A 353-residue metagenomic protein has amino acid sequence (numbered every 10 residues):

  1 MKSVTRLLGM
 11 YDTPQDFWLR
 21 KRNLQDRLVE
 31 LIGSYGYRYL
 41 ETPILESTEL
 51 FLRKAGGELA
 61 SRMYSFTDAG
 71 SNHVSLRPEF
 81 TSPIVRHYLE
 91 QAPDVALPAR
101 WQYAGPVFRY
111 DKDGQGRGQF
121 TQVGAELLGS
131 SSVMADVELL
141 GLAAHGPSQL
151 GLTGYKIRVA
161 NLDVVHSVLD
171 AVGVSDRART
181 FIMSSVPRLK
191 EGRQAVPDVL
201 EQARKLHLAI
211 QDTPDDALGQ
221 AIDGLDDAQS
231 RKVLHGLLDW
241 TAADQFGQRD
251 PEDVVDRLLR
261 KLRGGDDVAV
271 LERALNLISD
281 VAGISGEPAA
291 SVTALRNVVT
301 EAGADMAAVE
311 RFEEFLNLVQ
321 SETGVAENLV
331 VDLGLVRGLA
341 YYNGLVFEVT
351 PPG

Functional and structural regions predicted by a protein language model:
M1-S82, V137-G141, H145, T153-H166: TRNA-binding/sensing appendages of the translation machinery
K2, V159-A160, V164, T180-S184 (+3 more regions): RNA-interacting cores
F17-Y35, E46-E49, T81-D94, R100-T153 (+1 more regions): Positively charged, Gly/Ser-enriched RNA/tRNA-binding surfaces
E41, K156, A178, N328-L329: A generic structural-conservation signal
S61-G70, V174-L206, P351: Acidic, His- and aromatic-enriched active-site or binding-groove loops in soluble protein domains that engage sugars
L76, A96, R117-Q119, L128-L139 (+6 more regions): Short, well-structured alpha-helical patches and their helix-loop capping segments that border functional surfaces
H166-D176, A340-F347: Short glycine/threonine-rich loop-to-helix capping motif typified by GTGT followed within a few residues by an Asp-Pro
